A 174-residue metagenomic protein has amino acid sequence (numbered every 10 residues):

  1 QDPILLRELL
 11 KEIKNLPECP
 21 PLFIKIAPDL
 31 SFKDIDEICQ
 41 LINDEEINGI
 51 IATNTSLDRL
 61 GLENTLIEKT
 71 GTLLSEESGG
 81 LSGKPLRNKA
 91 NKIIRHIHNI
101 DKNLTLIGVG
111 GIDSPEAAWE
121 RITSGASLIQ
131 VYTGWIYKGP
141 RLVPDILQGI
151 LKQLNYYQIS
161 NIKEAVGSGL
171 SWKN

Functional and structural regions predicted by a protein language model:
Q1-C19, D29-D36, R59-T65, P85-R95 (+2 more regions): Active-site-adjacent beta->alpha loops and helix N-cap segments on the catalytic face of soluble alpha/beta enzymes
Q1-D2, N43-N103: Glycine/Thr-rich beta-alpha phosphate-binding loop at enzyme active sites
D2, I24-A27, S82-L86, I107-G111 (+1 more regions): Glycine- and other small-residue-rich loops at beta-strand/loop junctions that grip anionic moieties
L16-P28, H96-G108: Short beta-strand/loop segments at the ligand-binding rim of alpha/beta enzyme cores
L30-D44, I97-D101, I112-I129: Catalytic cores of alpha/beta
G49-R59, G111-I112, A118-D145: Glycine-rich phosphate-binding active-site loops on the catalytic face of alpha/beta enzymes
L60-G79, I122, I136-I159: C-terminal helical cap(s) of enzyme catalytic domains, especially alpha/beta-barrels
R87, R95, Q148-N174: Extended, intrinsically disordered, low-complexity segments
